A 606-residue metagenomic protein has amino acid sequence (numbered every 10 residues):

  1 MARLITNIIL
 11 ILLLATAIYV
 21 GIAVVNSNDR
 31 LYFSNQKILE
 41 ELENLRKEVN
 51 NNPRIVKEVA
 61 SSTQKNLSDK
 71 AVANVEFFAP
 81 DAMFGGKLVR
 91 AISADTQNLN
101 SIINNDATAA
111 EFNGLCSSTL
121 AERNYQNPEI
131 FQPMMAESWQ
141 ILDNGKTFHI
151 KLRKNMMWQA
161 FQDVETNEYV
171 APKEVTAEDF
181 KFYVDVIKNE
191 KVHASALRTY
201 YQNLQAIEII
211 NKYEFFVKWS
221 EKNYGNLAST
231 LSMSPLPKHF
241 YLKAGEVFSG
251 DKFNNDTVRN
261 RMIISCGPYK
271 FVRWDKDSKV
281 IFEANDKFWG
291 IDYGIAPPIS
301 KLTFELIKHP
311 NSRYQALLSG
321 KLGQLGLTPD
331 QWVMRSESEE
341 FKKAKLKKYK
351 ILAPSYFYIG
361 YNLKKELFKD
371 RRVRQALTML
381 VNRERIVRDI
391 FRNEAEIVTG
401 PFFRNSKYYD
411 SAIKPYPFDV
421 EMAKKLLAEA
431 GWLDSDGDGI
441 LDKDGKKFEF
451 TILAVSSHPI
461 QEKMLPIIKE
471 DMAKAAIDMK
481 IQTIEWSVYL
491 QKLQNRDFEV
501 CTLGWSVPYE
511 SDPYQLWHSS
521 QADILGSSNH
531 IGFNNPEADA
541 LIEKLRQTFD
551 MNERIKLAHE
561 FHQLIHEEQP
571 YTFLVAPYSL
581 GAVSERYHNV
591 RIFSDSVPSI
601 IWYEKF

Functional and structural regions predicted by a protein language model:
L13-Y19, V25, R30, A71-V72 (+7 more regions): Detector for C-terminal structural segments
L31, I38, L45, R90 (+6 more regions): Ligand/substrate-recognition segments at binding pockets and active sites
E41, E137-V192, R313-A316, L367: Aromatic- and charge-enriched surface segment that lines or borders ligand/interaction sites
A73-E76, K87-D143, D185, I264-C266: N-terminal lobe/hinge region of extracytoplasmic solute-binding protein
S118-Q126, K212, L231-G294, K301-T303 (+2 more regions): Gly/Pro-rich hinge or "lid" segments in bacterial periplasmic/extracellular proteins
V192-V247, R273-D275: Surface-exposed binding/hinge segments that line and control ligand-binding clefts or catalytic entry sites
A194, I207-I209, V272-E283, T303-K365 (+4 more regions): Extracellular/periplasmic solute-recognition and catalytic clefts
N255-N260, K287-S336, K469, D478-K480 (+1 more regions): Ligand-site clamp/hinge motif
